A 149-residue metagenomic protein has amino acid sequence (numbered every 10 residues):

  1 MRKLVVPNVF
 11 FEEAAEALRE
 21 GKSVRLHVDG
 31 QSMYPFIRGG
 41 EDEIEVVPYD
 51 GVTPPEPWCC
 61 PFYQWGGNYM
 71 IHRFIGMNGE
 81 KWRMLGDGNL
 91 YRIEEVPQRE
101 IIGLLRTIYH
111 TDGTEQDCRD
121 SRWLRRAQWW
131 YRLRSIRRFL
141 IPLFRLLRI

Functional and structural regions predicted by a protein language model:
M1-I149: Extended hydrophobic leader/signal-anchor segments used for secretion and membrane insertion
